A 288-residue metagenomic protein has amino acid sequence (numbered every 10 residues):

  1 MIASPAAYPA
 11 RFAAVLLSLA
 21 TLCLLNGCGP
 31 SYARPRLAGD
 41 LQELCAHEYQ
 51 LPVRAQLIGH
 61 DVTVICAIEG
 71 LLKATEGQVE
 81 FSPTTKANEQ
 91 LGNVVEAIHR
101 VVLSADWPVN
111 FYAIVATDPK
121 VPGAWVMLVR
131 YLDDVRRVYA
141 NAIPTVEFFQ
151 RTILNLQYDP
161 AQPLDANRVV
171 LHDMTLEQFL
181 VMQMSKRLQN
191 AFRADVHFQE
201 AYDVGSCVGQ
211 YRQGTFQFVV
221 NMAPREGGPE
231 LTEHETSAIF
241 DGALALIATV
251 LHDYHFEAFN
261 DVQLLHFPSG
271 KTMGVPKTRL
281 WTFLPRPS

Functional and structural regions predicted by a protein language model:
I2-V15: Bacterial N-terminal signal peptides that target proteins for export
L24-G27: C-terminal motif of bacterial Sec signal peptides marking the signal peptidase cleavage site
Y32-P35, G39, A87-P119: Polyanion-binding and phosphate-handling cores
R36-I58: Post-signal peptide N-terminal segment of mature Sec-exported envelope proteins
A38, E80-V101, T232-A248: Well-ordered, non-membrane alpha-helical segments in soluble/globular domains
I58, T63-A74, L103-A245, T249-S288: Polar/charged, Gly/Pro-rich intrinsically disordered segments
L71-P83: Surface-exposed acidic loop/strand-edge motifs in secreted or periplasmic proteins that form small linear binding
